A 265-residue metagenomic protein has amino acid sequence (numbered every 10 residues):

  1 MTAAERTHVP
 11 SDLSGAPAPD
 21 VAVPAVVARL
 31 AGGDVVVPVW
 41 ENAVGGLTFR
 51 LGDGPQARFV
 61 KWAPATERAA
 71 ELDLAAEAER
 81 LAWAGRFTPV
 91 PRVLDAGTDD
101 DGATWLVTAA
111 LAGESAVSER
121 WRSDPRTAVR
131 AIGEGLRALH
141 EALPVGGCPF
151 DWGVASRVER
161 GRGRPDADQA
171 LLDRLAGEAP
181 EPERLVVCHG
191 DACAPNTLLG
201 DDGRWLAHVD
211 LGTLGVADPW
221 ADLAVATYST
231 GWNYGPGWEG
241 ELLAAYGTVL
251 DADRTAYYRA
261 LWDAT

Functional and structural regions predicted by a protein language model:
T2-V37: Juxta-kinase regulatory segment immediately upstream of eukaryotic protein kinase catalytic domains
A18-A28, A112, E119-R122, R126-G190 (+2 more regions): An alpha-helical support segment within catalytic cores of ATP-dependent transferases
D20, A75-A78, P236, G240: Short, surface-exposed alpha-helical segments at coil->helix boundaries
R29-G32, D53, W83-R86, E141 (+1 more regions): Solvent-exposed polar/charged
V36, D253-A264: Membrane-proximal envelope and lipid/glycan-remodeling enzymes
E41-G54, R58-V60, V93, C148 (+1 more regions): Active-site acidic catalytic loop and adjacent metal/ATP-binding pocket of ATP-dependent phosphoryl transfer enzymes
V44-G46, R58-L106, E114-L139: A conserved alpha-helical element in kinase catalytic cores
R68-E71, R184-V187, G200-A256: Active-site Asp-x-Gly
